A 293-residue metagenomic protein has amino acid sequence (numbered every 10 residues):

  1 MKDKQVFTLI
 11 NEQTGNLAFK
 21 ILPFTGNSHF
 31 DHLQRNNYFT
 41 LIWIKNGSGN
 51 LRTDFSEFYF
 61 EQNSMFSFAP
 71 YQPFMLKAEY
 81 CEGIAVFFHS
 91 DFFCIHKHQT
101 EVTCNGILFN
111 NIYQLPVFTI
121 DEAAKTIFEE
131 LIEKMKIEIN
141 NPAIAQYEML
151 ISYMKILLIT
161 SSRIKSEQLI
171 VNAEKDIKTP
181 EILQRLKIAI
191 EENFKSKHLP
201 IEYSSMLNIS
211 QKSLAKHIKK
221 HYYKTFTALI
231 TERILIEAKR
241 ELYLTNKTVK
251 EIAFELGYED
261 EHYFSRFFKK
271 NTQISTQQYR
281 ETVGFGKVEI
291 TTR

Functional and structural regions predicted by a protein language model:
M1-Y59, T291-T292: Generic protein-terminus/edge-of-domain signal
K2-Q13, K77-I137, E167: A hydrophobic/aromatic-rich effector-binding and dimerization subdomain of bacterial HTH-type transcriptional regulators
N50-R52, F68, P73-E79: Short beta-strand His + acidic residue motifs that chelate non-heme Fe in jelly-roll/DSBH and cupin folds
F60-P73, F87-F88: Conserved metal-binding segment of the jelly-roll/cupin
N63, L214-I218, Y263-F264, F268: Short hydrophobic/aromatic patch on the recognition helix
P142-M149, S161-I188, E192-E202, M206-L207 (+2 more regions): Short, Lys/Arg-enriched, Trp-marked, Pro/Gly-tolerant hinge/linker segments that flank
I201-E202, S213, E251: Alpha-helical residues within helix-turn-helix
K220-H262, Q278-R293: Terminal helix-turn-helix DNA-binding modules in bacterial transcription factors
